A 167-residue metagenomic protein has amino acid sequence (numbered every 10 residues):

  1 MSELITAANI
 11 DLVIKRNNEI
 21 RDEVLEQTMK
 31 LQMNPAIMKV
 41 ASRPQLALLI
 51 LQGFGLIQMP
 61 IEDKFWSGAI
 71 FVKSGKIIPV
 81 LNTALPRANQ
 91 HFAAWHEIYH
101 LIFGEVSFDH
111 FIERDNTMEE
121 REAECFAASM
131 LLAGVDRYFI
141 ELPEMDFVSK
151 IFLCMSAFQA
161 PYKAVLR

Functional and structural regions predicted by a protein language model:
M1-R167: Short juxta-domain linker segments that transition from a proline/glycine-rich, charged coil into a short amphipathic
